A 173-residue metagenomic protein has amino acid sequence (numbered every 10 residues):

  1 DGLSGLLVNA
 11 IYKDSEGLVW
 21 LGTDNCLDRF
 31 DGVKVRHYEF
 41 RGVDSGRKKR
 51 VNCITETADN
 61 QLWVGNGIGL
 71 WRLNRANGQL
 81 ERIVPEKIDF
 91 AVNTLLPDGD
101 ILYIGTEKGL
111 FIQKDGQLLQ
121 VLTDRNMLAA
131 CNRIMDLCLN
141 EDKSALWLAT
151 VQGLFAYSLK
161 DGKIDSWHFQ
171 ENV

Functional and structural regions predicted by a protein language model:
D1-V173: Carboxylate-rich, polar loop motifs that coordinate divalent cations or form catalytic acidic clusters
